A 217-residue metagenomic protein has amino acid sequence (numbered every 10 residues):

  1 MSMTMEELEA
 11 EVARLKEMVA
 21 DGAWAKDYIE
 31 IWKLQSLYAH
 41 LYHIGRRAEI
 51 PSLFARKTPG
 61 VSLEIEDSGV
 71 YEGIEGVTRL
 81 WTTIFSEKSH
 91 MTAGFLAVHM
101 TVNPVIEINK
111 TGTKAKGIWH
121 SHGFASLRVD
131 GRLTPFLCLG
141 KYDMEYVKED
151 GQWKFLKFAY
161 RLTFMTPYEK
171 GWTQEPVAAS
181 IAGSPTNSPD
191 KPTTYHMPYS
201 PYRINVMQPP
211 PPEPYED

Functional and structural regions predicted by a protein language model:
M1-H40, I44-A48, S52, R56: Short, low-complexity N-terminal intrinsically disordered segments enriched in polar/charged residues
M3, K114-I118, L139-W172: Short beta-strand edge/turn micro-motifs at domain boundaries
K26-I29, E72, T134: A structural signal for alpha-helical segments
R47-G123: A solvent-exposed, acidic/Ser-Thr-rich amphipathic alpha-helical stretch
A93-L96, L133, L137: Aromatic/His-enriched, Gly/Pro-containing loop or helix-boundary segments that lie immediately adjacent to catalytic
H99-T101, F136-Y142: Short, surface-exposed coil-to-beta transition loops
F124-P135, M165-T166: Short, cysteine-centered beta-strand-loop-beta hairpins and adjacent loop/turn segments enriched in charged/polar
T163-M165, W172-D217: A hydrophobic membrane-anchoring alpha-helix module
